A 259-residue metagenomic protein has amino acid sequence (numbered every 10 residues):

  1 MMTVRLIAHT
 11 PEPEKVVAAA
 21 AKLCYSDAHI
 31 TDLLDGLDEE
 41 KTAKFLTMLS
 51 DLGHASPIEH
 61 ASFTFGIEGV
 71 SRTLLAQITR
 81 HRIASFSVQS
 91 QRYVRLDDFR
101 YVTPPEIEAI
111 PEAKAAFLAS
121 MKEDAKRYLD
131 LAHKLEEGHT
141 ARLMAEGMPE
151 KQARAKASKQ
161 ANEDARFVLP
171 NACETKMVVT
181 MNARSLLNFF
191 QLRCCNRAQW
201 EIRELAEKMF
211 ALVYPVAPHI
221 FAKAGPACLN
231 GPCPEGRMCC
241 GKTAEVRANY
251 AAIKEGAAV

Functional and structural regions predicted by a protein language model:
M1-V259: Family-specific signature for flavin-dependent thymidylate synthase
